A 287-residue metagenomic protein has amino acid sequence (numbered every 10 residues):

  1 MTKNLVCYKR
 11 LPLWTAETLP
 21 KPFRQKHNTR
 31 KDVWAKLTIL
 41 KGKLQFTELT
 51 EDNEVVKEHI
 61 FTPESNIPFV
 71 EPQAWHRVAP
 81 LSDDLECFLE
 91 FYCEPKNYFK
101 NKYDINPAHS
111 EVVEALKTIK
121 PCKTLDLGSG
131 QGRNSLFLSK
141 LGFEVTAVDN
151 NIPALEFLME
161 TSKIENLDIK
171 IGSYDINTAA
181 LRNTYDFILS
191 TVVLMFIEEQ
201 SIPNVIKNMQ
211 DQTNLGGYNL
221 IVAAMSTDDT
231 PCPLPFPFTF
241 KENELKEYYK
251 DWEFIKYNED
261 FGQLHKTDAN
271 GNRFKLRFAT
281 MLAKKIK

Functional and structural regions predicted by a protein language model:
T2-E17: Transition segment at domain starts
L13-K31: Conserved short histidine dyad/triad with adjacent acidic residue
A35-Q45: Short, conserved beta-strand element in jelly-roll/cupin
D52-P72: Short acidic-glycine-tyrosine-enriched beta hairpin
E71-C93: Ligand-binding loop in jelly-roll beta-barrel domains
C93-I119, L125, G130-I169, S173-A180 (+4 more regions): Class I (Rossmann-like) S-adenosyl-L-methionine-dependent methyltransferase catalytic domain, capturing the SAM-binding
A180-I188: A short acidic, Gly/Pro-enriched loop at the edge of an enzyme's catalytic core that lines a small-molecule cofactor
F187-S201: A short SAM/SAH-binding and catalytic strip from SAM-dependent methyltransferases
